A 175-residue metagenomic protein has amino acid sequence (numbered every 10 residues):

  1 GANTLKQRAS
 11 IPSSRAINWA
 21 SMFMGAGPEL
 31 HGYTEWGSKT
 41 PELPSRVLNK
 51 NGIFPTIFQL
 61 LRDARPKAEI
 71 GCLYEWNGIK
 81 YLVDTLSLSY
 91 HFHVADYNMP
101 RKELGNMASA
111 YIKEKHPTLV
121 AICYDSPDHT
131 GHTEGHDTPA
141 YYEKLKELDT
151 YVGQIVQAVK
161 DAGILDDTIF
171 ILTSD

Functional and structural regions predicted by a protein language model:
G1, K144-D175: Metal-dependent active-site segment of extracytoplasmic phospho-/sulfohydrolases and closely related
G1-D63: Active-site nucleophile/metal-coordination loop of metallo-enzymes that catalyze phosphate/sulfate and related
T4-R8, S21-F23, L60, E69-Y74 (+3 more regions): Structural recognition of the beta-strand scaffold that forms the well-ordered cores of secreted hydrolase catalytic
R8-A9, A20, E42-N49, V94-N98 (+2 more regions): Second-shell loop/turn segments in exported
S13-R15, D63-R65, I112-H116, G163-D166: Extracellular/periplasmic catalytic domains that process cell-envelope and extracellular macromolecules
S45-M107: A substrate-binding/cap region within the structured catalytic cores of diverse enzymes
L48-D63, H116-D125, D167-D175: Short secondary-structure transition/capping segments
N77-F92, N106-T150, Q154: Active-site His/acidic residue clusters
